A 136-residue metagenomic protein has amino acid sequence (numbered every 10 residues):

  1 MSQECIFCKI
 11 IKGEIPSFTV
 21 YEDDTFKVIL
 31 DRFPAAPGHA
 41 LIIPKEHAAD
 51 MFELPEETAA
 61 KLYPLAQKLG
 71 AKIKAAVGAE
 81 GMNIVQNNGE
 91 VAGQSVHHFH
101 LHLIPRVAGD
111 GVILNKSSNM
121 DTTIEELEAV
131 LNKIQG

Functional and structural regions predicted by a protein language model:
M1-G136: HIT superfamily nucleotide-processing domains
